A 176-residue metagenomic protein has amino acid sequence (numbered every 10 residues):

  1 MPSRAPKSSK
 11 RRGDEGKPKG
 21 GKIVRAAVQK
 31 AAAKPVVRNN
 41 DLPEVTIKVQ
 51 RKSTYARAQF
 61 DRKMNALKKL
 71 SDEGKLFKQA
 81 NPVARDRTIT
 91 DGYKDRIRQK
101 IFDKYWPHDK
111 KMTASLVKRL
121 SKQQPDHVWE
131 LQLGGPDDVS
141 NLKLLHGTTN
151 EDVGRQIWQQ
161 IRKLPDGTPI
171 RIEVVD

Functional and structural regions predicted by a protein language model:
M1-P2: Membrane-active amphipathic alpha-helices enriched in small hydrophobic residues
A5-D176: Nuclease and nuclease-like effector domains acting on nucleic acids or nucleotide cofactors
